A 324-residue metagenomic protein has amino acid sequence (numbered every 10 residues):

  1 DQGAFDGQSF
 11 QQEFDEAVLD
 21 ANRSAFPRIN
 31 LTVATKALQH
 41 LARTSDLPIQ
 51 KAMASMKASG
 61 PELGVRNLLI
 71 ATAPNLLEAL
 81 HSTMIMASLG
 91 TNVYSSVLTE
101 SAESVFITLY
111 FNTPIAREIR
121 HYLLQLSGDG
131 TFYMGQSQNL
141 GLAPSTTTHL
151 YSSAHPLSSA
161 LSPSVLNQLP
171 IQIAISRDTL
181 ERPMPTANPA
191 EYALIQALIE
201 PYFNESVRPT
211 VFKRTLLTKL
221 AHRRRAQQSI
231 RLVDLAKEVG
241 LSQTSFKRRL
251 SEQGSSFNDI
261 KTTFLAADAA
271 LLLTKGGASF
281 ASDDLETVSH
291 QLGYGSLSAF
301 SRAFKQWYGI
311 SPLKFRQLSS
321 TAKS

Functional and structural regions predicted by a protein language model:
D1-S104: N-terminal low-complexity or simple alpha-helical regulatory segments that function as activation/interaction modules
G3, S45, A87, G135-N139 (+3 more regions): A broad structural signal for alpha-helix termini and local helix breaks/kinks
S9-F10, A52, S145, I260 (+2 more regions): Residue-level detector of family-conserved "landmark" positions at structurally sensitive sites
I29, I119, L123, R208: Short, contiguous, pocket-lining structural segments that sit at or immediately flank catalytic/ligand-binding sites
N30, L124, T262-L265: Short, conserved glycine- and acidic-residue-centered signature motifs in active-site or ligand-binding loops
K36, H40, E78, S82 (+4 more regions): Long, highly charged amphipathic alpha-helices
G60-T179: N-terminal regulatory/effector-sensing and dimerization cores that precede helix-turn-helix DNA-binding domains
A154-S324: Extended mid-to-C-terminal alpha-helical interaction segments
